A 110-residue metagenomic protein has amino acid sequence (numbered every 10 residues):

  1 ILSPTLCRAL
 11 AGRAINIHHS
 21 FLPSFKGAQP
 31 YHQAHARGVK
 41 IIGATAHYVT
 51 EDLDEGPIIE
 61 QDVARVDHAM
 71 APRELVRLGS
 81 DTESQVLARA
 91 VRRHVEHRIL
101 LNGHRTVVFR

Functional and structural regions predicted by a protein language model:
I1-R110: Donor/substrate-binding cores of folate-linked one-carbon enzymes
